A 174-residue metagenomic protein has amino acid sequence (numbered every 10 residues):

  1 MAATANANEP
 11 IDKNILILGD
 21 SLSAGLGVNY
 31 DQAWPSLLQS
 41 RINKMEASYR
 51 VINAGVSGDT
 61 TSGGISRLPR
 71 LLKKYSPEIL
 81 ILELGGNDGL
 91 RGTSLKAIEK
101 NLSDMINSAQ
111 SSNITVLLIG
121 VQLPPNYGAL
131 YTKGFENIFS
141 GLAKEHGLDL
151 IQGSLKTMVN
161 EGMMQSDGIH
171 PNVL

Functional and structural regions predicted by a protein language model:
T4-S57, R67-S76: Serine-esterase "nucleophile elbow" of acetyl-processing enzymes
A24, T60, P125: Flexible, glycine-rich phosphate/dinucleotide-binding loops and adjacent beta-alpha linkers at cofactor/substrate
G27, I52-T60, G89-T93, G168: Acidic/histidine-rich helix-loop elements that form or flank divalent-metal/phosphate-binding sites at the catalytic
I65-L174: Alpha-helical cap/lid subdomain in secreted, periplasmic, or secretory-pathway luminal O-acyl-processing enzymes
